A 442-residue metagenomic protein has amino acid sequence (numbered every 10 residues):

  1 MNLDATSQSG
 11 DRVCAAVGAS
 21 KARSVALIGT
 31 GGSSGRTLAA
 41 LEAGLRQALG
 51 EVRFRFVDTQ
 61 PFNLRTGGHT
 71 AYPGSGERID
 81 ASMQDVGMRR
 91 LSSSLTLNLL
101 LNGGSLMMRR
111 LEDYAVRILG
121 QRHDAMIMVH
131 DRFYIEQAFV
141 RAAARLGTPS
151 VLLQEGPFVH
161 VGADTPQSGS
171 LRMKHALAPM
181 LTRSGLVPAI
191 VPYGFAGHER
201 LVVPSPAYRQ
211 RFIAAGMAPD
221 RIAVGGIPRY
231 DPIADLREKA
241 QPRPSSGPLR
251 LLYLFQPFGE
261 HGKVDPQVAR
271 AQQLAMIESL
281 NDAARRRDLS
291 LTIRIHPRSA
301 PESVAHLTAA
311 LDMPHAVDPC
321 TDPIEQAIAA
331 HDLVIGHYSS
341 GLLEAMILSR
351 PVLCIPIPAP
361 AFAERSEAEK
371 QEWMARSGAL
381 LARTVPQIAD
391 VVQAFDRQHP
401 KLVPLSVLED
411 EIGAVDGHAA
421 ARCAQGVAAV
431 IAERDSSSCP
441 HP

Functional and structural regions predicted by a protein language model:
A26-G44, A48, Q60-F62, Y72-P232: Active-site and donor-binding regions of nucleotide-sugar-utilizing enzymes
T37-L38, R229-L307: Conserved catalytic-core segment of nucleotide-activated headgroup transferases in glycan assembly
V52-G68: A short beta-strand-loop structural module common to alpha/beta enzyme folds
D58-P61, L153-F158, I227, L251-H261 (+2 more regions): Short loop/turn segments at strand-loop or loop-helix junctions that form parts of catalytic or ligand-binding pockets
L111, R294-L343: Donor nucleotide-activated moiety binding/catalytic core segment of transferases that use nucleotide-activated donors
G147, D332, S349-P351: A short alpha->beta transition loop at the rim of the catalytic pocket in nucleotide-sugar-dependent
S340-V415: Catalytic binding pocket for nucleotide-activated donors in carbohydrate/polymer assembly enzymes
A414-P442: C-terminal alpha-helical cap of glycosyltransferases
